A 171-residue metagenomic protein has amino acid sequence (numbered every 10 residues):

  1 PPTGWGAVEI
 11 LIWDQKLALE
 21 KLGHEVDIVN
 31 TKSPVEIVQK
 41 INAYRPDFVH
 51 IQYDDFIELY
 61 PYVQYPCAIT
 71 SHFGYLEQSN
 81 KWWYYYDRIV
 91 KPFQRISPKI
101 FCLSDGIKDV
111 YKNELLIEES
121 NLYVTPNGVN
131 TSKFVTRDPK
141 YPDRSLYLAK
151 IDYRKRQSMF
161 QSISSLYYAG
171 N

Functional and structural regions predicted by a protein language model:
P1-T31: N-terminal subdomain of nucleotide-sugar transferases
E25-V35, Y168-N171: A short beta-strand-loop structural module common to alpha/beta enzyme folds
F48-Y53, Y60-S79, F101: Active-site proximal beta-strand in glycosyltransferases
H50, I96-D105, Y123: A short beta-strand/loop micro-motif in the catalytic core of glycosyltransferases that engages the nucleotide-sugar
L76, N130, K150-Y153: Nucleotide-sugar-dependent glycosyltransferase donor-binding/catalytic pocket residues
W82-I100: Membrane-proximal helix-turn-helix segments that form the acceptor-binding/catalytic region of lipid-linked
F101, D138-G170: Conserved donor-binding/catalytic core segment of Leloir-type glycosyltransferases
G106, G128: Carbohydrate-associated surface elements
